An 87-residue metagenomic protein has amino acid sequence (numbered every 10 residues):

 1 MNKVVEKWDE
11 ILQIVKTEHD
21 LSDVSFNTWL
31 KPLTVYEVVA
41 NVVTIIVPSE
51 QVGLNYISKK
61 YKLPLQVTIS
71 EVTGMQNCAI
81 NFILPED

Functional and structural regions predicted by a protein language model:
M1-D87: Intrinsically disordered, low-complexity basic tails and flexible linkers associated with large NTP-driven
